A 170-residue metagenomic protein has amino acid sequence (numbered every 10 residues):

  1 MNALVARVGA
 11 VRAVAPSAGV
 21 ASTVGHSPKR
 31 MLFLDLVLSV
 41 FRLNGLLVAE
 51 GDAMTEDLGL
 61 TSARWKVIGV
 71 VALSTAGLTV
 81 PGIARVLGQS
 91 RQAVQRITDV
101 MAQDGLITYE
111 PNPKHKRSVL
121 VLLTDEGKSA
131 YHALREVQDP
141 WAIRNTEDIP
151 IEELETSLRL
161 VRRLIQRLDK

Functional and structural regions predicted by a protein language model:
M1-L58: N-terminal leader segment of winged-helix/HTH proteins
G9, T23, T79, D99-T156: Charged, amphipathic alpha-helical coiled-coil/dimerization segments
L32, Q95, P111: Short Lys/Arg-rich basic patches
F33-T55, Y131-I149, L154-L168: Hydrophobic alpha-helical core bundles mediating ligand binding, dimerization, or RNAP-core interactions
L38, K66-G69, Q95-I97: Base-recognition residues in the alpha-helical recognition helix of bacterial helix-turn-helix
G45-S90: N-terminal helix-turn-helix DNA-binding core of bacterial DNA-binding proteins
A93, I97-V100, L160: Residues within the DNA-recognition helix of helix-turn-helix
